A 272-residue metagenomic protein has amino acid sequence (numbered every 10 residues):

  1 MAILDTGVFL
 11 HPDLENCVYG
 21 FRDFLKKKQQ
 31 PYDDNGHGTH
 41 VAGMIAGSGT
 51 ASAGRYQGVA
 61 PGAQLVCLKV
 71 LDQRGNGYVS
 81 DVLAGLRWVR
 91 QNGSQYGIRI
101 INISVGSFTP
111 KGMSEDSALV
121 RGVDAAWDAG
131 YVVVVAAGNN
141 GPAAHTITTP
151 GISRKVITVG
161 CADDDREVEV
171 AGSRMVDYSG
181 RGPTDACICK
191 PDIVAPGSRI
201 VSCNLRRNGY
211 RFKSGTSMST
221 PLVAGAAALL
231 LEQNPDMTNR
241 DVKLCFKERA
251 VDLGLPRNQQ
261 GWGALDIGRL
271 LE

Functional and structural regions predicted by a protein language model:
M1-G20, K28-S80, Y96-R99, D128 (+4 more regions): Subtilisin-like serine protease catalytic core
L4-G7, M44-S48, L68-D72, I103-S107 (+6 more regions): Active-site-proximal beta-strand/loop segments in catalytic clefts of secreted hydrolases
D5, G151-E232, D236, R269-L270: Extracellular S/T/G-rich loop segment that most often corresponds to the catalytic His/Ser-adjacent loop
L10, A51, N140-H145, D165-R166: Active-site environment of divalent metal-dependent phosphoester hydrolases
A42-I45, V66-D72, T146-T149, G197-Q260 (+1 more regions): Hydrolase catalytic cores
T50, R87, Q91-S94, D128-A129 (+7 more regions): Generic secondary-structure signature for well-ordered alpha-helical cores
V70-K155, D185-I188, N204-T220, Q259: Substrate-binding/access-modulating region of protease and related hydrolase catalytic domains
G138, R269-E272: Secreted peptidase-domain scaffold signal
